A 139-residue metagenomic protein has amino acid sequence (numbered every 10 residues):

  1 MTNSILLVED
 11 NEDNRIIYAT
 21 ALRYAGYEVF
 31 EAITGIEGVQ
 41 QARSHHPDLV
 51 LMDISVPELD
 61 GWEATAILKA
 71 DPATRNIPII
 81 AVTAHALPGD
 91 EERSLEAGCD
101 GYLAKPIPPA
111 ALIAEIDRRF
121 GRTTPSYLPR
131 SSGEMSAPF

Functional and structural regions predicted by a protein language model:
E9: Conserved acidic carboxylate
E12-F30: Two-component/phosphorelay signaling modules centered on CheY-like receiver
G26-I33, Q41, L103: Short hydrophobic/Thr-rich beta-strand motif most characteristic of the beta2 strand and flanking loop of CheY-like
E31, V56-L59, P88: Residue-level signal for the "D+5" position in two-component response regulator receiver
H45-L51, V56: Active-site beta3 strand of CheY-like receiver
L95, I107-I116, T124: C-terminal output helix
